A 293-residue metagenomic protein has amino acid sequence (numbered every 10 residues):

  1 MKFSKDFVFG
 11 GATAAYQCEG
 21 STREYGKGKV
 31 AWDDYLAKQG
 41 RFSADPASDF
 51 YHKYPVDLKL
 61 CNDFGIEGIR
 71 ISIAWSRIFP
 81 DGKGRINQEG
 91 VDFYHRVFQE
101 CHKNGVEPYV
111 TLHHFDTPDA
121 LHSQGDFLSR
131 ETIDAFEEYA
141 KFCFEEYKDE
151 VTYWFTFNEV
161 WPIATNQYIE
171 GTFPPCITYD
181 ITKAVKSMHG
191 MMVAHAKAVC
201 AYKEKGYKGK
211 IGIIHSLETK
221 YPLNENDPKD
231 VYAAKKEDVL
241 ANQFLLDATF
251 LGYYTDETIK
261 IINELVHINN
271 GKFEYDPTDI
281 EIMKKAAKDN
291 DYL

Functional and structural regions predicted by a protein language model:
M1-K38, D81-G82, H95-L293: Active-site region of glycoside hydrolase catalytic domains
E19-Y94: Active-site-adjacent substrate/metal-binding segments within catalytic domains of carbohydrate-active enzymes
